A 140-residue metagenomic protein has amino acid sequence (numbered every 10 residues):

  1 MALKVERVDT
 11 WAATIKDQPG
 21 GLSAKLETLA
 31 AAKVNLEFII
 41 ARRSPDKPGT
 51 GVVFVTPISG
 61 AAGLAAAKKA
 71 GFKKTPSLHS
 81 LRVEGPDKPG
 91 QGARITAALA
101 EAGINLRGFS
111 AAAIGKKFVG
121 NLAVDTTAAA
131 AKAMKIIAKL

Functional and structural regions predicted by a protein language model:
M1-L140: A conserved regulatory-domain signal marking ACT and ACT-like small-molecule sensing domains and adjacent regulatory
